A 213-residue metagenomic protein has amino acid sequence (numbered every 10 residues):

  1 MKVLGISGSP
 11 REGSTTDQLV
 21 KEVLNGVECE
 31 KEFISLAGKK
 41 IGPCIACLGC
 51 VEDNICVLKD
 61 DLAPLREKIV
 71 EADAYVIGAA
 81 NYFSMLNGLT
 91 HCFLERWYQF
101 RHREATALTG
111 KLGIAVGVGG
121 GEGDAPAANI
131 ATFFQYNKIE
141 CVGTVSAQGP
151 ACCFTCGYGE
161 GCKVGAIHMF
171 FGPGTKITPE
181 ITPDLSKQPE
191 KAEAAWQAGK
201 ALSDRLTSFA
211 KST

Functional and structural regions predicted by a protein language model:
K2-C29: N-terminal beta1-alpha1 ligand-phosphate binding loop
I6-P10, L36, V118-G120, S146: Cofactor-binding loop segments of dinucleotide-utilizing enzymes, especially the Rossmann-like FAD- and NAD(P)+-binding
S7-S9, T16-L19, A74-L86, E180-L202: Short Fe-S-cluster ligation motifs
V27-E32, I139-E140: A generic structural motif
L36-C56, C153-E160: N-terminal beta-loop-helix "entrance" segment that forms/cooperates in small-molecule cofactor or anionic ligand
V51-E67, G161-F171: Iron-sulfur (Fe-S) cluster-binding segments and ferredoxin-like electron-carrier domains, especially [2Fe-2S]
V57-G149: Helix-loop-strand module that forms the ligand-binding subsite of alpha/beta enzymes
E140-T213: Glycine-rich phosphate/pyrophosphate-binding loop and the adjoining helix
